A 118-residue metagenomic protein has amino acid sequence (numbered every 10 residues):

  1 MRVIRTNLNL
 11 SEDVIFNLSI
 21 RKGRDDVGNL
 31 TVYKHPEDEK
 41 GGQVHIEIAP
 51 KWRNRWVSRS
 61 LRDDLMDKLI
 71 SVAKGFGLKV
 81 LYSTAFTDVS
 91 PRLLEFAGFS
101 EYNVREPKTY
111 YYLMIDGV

Functional and structural regions predicted by a protein language model:
M1-I15: Short amphipathic alpha-helix that is part of the acyltransferase structural core
S11-F16, V27-G41, N103: A conserved beta-strand-loop-helix scaffold within acyl/acetyltransferase catalytic domains
E37-R55: Conserved acetyl-CoA binding element of GNAT-fold acetyltransferases
R55-S71, F96: Conserved acetyl-CoA-binding loop-helix of GNAT-fold acetyltransferases
G75-L78: Short, high-confidence coil segments that cap the C-terminus of an alpha-helix and link into the following beta-strand
L81-P91: Conserved beta-strand-loop-alpha-helix junction that forms the acyl-donor binding cleft
E95-R105: Conserved acetyl-CoA-binding loop of GNAT-fold acetyltransferases
P107-V118: C-terminal "cap" of GNAT-fold acetyltransferases
